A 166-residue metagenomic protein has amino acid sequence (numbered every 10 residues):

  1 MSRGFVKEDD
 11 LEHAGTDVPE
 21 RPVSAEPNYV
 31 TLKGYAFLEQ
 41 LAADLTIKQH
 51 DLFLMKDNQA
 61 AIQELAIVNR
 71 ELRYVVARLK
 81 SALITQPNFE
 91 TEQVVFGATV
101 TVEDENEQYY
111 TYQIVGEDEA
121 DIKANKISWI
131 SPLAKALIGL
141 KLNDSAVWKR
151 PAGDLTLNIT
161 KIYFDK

Functional and structural regions predicted by a protein language model:
M1-R78: Helix-rich terminal scaffold detector
T46-Q49, L83, K141, K166: Conserved NTP-handling cores and scaffolds of large molecular machines
L54-K56, I127-I130, D165-K166: Short, charged/polar low-complexity linear motifs in solvent-exposed/disordered segments
V76-Q86: Charged, amphipathic alpha-helical segments
Q86-A152: Non-DNA-binding regulatory cores of transcription-related proteins, predominantly C-terminal effector-binding
E117, I159-K166: Short, compositionally biased
L142-D144, N158-K161: C-terminal structured interaction module
L155: Short glycine/proline-centered loop/turn elements that form peptide/ligand docking sites
